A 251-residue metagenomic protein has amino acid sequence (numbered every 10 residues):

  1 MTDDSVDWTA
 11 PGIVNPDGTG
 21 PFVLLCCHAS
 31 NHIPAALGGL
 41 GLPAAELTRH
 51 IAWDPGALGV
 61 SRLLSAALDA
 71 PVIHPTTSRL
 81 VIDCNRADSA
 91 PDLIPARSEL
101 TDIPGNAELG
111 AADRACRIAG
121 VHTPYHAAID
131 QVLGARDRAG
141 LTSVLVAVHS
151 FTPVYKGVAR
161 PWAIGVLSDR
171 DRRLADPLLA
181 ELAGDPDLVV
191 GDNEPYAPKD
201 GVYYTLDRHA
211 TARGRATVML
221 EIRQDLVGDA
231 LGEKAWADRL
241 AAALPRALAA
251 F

Functional and structural regions predicted by a protein language model:
M1-L145, S150-F251: N-terminal catalytic or cofactor-binding beta/alpha core of small enzyme domains
